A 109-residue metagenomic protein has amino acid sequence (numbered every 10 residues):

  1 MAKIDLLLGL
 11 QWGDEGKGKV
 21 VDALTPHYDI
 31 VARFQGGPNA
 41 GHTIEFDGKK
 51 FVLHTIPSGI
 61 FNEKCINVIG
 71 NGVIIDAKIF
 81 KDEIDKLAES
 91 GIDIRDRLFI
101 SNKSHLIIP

Functional and structural regions predicted by a protein language model:
M1-P109: Non-transmembrane, aqueous-exposed alpha-helical and coiled segments at domain scale
